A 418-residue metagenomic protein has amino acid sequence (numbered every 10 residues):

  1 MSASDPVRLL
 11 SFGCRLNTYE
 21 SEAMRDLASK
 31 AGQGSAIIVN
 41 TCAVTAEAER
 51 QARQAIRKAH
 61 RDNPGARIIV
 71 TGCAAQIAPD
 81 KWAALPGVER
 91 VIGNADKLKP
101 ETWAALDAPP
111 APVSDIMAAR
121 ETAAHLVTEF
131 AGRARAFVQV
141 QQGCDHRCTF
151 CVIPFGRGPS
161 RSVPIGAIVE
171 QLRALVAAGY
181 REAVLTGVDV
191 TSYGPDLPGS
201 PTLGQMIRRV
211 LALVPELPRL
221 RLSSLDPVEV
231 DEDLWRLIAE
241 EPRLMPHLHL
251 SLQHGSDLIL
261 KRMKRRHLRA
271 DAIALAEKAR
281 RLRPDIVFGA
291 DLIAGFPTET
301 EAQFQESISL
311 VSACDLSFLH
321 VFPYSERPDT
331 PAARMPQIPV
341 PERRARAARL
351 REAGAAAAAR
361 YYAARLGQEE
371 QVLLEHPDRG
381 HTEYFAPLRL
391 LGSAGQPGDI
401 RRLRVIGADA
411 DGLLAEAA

Functional and structural regions predicted by a protein language model:
M1-Y193, R208, D233, L244 (+6 more regions): Proteins enriched for Cys/Gly/acidic motifs involved in redox and nucleic-acid/cofactor modification
I69, L220-S223: Short catalytic-loop micro-motif centered on adjacent basic/acidic residues
R161-V169, L225-E232, F296-Q305: Active-site glycine- and acidic-residue-rich loops that bind and position anionic ligands or nucleotide-like cofactors
A177, G204-L220, D231-L292: Radical SAM/AdoMet-radical enzyme domain recognition
T186-V188, S223-L225, S251-Q253, D291 (+3 more regions): Generic beta-strand/beta-sheet core signal
V188-L197, E229-D231, H254-K264, A294-E301 (+1 more regions): Flexible glycine/acidic-rich beta-alpha junction loops that bind and position SAM and/or redox cofactors in anaerobic
L250, D291, V311, L319 (+3 more regions): Hydrophobic, well-ordered secondary-structure elements that form the walls of internal hydrophobic environments
E326, R334-A418: Terminal RNA-binding accessory module
